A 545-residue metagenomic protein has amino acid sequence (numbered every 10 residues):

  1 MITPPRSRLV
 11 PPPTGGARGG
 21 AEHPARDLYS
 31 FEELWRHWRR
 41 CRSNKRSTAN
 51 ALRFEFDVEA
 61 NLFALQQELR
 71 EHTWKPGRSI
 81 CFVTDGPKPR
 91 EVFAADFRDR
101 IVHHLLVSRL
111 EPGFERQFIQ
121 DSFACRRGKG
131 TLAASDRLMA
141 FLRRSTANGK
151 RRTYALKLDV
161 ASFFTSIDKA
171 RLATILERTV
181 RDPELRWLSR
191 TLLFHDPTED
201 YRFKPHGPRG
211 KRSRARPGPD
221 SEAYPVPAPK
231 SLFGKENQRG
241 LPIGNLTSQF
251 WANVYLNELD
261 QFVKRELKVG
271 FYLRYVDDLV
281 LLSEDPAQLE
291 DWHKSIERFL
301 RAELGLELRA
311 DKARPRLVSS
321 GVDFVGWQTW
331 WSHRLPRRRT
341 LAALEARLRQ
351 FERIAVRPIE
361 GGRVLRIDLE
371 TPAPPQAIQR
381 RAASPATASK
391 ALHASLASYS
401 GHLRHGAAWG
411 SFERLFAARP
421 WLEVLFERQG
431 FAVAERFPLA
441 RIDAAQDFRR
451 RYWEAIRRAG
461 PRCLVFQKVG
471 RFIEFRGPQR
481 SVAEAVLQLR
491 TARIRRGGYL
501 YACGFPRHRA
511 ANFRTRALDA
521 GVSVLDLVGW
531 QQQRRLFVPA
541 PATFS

Functional and structural regions predicted by a protein language model:
M1-F63: Non-catalytic, polymerase-adjacent accessory regions of viral genome-replication enzymes
M1-V10, A95, H104, A228-Q238 (+2 more regions): Right-hand nucleic-acid polymerase module
A21-P24, L110-D168: Active-site-proximal segment of RNA-dependent polymerases
N61, E68, F141, S145-V276 (+2 more regions): Conserved polymerase palm-domain catalytic core
R90-D121, R212-R214, G218, A228-P229: Glycine/proline-rich, flexible active-site/cofactor-binding loop segments that harbor closely spaced acidic
V180, E297-L306: A common structural junction motif
A440-S545: Basic, polar low-complexity surface loops/patches
